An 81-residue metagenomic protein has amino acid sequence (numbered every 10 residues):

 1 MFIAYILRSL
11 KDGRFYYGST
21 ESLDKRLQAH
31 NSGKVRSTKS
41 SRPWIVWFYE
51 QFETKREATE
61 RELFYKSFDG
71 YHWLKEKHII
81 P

Functional and structural regions predicted by a protein language model:
M1-F52, R56-Y71, K77-P81: GIY-YIG nuclease catalytic motif and its immediate N-terminal context
